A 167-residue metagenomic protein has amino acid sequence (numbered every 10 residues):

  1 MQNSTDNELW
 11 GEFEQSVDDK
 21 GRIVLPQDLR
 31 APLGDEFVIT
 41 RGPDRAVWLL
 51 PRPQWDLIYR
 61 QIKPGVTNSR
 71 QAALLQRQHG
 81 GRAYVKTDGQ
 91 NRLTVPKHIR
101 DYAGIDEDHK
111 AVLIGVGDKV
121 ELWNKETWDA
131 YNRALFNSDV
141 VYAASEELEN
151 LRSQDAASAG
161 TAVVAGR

Functional and structural regions predicted by a protein language model:
M1-Q15, D19-K20, L29-Q90, K97-R167: Flexible "stalk/tail and boundary" regions
